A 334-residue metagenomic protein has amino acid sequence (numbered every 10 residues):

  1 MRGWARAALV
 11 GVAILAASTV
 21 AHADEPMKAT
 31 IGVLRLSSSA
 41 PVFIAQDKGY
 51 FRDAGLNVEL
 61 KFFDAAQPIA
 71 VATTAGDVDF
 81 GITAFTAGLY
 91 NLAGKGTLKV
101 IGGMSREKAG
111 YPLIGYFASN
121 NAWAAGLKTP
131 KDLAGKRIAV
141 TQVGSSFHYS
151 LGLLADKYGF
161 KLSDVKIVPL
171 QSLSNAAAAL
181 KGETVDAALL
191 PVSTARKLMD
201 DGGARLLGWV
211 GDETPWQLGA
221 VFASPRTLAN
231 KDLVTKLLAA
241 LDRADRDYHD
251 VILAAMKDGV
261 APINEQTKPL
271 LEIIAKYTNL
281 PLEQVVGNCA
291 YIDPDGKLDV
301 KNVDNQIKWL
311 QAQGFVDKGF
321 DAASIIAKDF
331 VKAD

Functional and structural regions predicted by a protein language model:
M1-L9: Bacterial N-terminal signal peptides that target proteins for export
T19-A23: Sec/Tat signal peptide C-region and signal peptidase I cleavage site
D24-F160, I167-L170, D186-V192, L207-W209 (+1 more regions): Short, glycine-/small- and polar/acidic-enriched structural segments that line small-molecule recognition paths
D47, T74, A93, D156-F160 (+7 more regions): Sec-exported extracytoplasmic/periplasmic mature domains
P68-A70, A87-G88, N175-A179, A195 (+1 more regions): Short, hydrophobic alpha-helical packing/hinge segments within bilobed ligand-binding/sensory domains
R106-G115, M199-R226, L238, D245 (+1 more regions): Periplasmic-binding protein-like
A229-F315: Secondary-structure end/capping motifs
V303-D334: Conserved C-terminal helix/tail region of periplasmic/extracytoplasmic solute-binding proteins
